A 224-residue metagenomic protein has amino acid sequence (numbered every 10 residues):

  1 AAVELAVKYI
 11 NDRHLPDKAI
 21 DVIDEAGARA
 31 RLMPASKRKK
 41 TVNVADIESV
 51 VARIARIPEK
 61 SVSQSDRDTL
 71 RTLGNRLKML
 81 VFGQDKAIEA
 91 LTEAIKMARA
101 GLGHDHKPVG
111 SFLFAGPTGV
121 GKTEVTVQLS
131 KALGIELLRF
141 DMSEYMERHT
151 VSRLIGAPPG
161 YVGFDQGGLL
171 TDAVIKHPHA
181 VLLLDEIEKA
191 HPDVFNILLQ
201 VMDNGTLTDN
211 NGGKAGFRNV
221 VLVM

Functional and structural regions predicted by a protein language model:
A1-M224: AAA+ P-loop NTPase nucleotide-binding core of proteostasis motors
